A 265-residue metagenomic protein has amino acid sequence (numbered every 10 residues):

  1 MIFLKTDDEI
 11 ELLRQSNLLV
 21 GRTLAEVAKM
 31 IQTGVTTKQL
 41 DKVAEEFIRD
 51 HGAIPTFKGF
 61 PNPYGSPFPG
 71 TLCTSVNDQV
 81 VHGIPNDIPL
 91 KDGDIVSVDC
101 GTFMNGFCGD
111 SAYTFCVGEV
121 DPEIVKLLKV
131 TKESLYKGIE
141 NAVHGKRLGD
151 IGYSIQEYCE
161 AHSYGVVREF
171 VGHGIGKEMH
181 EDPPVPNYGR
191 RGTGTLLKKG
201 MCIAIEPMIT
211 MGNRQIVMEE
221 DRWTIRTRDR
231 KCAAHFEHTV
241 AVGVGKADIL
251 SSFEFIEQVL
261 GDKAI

Functional and structural regions predicted by a protein language model:
M1-I265: Active-site neighborhoods and metal-handling regions in enzymes and metal-associated proteins
